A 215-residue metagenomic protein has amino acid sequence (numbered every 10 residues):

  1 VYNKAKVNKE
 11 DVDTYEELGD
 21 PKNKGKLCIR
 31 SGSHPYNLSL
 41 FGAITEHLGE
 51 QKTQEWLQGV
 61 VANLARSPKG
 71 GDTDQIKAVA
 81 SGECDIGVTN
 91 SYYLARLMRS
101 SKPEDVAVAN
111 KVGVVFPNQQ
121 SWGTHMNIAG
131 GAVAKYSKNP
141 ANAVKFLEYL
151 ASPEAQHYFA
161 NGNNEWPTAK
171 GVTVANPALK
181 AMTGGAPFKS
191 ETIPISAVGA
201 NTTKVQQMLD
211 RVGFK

Functional and structural regions predicted by a protein language model:
V1-D11, F41-G42, M126-A132: Periplasmic solute-binding protein
V1-I29: A conserved helix-loop-strand patch within extracytoplasmic ligand-binding domains of the periplasmic binding
A5-D13, E46-Q54, S137-A143: Short helix-loop capping/hinge motifs at secondary-structure junctions, enriched in acidic/polar residues
E16, P103-H125, A134-Y136: Short beta-strand->loop
E16-G19, T45, L57, I76 (+6 more regions): Non-transmembrane alpha-helical segments in soluble domains of secreted/periplasmic/extracellular proteins
C28, G32, Y36-S39, A43-P117: Ligand-binding pocket segment of bilobal, Venus flytrap-like solute-binding proteins
A129-T192: Mature extracytoplasmic/periplasmic domains
G185-K215: Conserved C-terminal helix/tail region of periplasmic/extracytoplasmic solute-binding proteins
